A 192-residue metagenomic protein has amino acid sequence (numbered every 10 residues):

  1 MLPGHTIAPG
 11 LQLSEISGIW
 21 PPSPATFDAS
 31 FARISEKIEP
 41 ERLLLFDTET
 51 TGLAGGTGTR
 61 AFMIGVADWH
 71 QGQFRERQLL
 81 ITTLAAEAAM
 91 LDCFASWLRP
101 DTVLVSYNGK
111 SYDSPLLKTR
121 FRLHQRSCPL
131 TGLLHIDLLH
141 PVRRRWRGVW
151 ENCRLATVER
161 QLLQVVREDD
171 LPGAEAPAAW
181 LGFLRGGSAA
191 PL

Functional and structural regions predicted by a protein language model:
M1-E39: N-terminal accessory regions of nucleic-acid-interacting proteins
T6, S35, L98, R143-W146 (+2 more regions): Generic secondary-structure transition motif, activating predominantly at the C-termini of alpha-helices
F27-I34, L91-F94, V142, V158-E159 (+1 more regions): Generic structural signal of hydrophobic/aromatic residues within well-ordered alpha-helices of folded domains
A32-P100: Conserved RNase H-like, two-metal-ion catalytic cores of nucleic-acid enzymes
G52, V105-Y107, V166: Short beta-strand->loop
Q71-Q161: Conserved DEDDh/DEDDy metal-dependent 3′-5′ exonuclease domain
L155-L192: Acidic, Mg2+-coordinating catalytic module of metal-dependent nucleases/exonucleases that use a two-metal-ion mechanism
